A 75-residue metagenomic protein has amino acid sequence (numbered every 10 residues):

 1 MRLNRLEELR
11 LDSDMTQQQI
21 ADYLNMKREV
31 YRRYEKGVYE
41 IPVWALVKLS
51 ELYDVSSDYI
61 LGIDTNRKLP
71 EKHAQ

Functional and structural regions predicted by a protein language model:
M1-D12: A short, Lys/Arg-rich alpha-helix, primarily the initiator
L11, D22, E51: Alpha-helical residues within the helix-turn-helix
D14-R33: Short alpha-helical DNA-recognition segment
N25, W44-Y59: DNA major-groove recognition helix of helix-turn-helix/homeodomain DNA-binding modules
E35, Y53, D64: DNA major-groove recognition helix of helix-turn-helix
L61-Q75: Short, charged recognition helix plus adjacent turn of helix-turn-helix-like nucleic-acid-binding domains
